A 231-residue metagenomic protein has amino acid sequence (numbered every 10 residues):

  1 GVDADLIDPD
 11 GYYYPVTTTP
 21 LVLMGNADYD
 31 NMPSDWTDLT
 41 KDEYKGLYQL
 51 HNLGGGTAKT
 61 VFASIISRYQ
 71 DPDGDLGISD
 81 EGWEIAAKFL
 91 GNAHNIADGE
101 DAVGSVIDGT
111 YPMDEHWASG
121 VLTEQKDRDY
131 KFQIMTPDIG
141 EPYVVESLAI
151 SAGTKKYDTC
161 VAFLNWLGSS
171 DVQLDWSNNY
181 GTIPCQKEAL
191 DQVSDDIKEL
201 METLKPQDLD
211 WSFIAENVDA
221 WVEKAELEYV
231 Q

Functional and structural regions predicted by a protein language model:
G1-D10, E124-T136: Ligand-binding "clamshell"
G1-T110: Extracytoplasmic ligand-binding site segments that recognize negatively charged/polar headgroups
T19, E84-F89, I96, R128-A152: Periplasmic-binding protein-like
K45, R68, H94, E124-I134 (+2 more regions): A residue-level marker of the well-folded mature domains of exported/periplasmic proteins
A102-S105, V121, C160: Short, hydrophobic alpha-helical packing/hinge segments within bilobed ligand-binding/sensory domains
I107, M113-K131: A ligand-binding cleft/hinge motif common to bilobed small-molecule-binding domains
E141-P142, E146, S151-L209: Mature extracytoplasmic/periplasmic domains
V193-Q231: Extracellular/periplasmic bilobal clamshell ligand-binding domains
